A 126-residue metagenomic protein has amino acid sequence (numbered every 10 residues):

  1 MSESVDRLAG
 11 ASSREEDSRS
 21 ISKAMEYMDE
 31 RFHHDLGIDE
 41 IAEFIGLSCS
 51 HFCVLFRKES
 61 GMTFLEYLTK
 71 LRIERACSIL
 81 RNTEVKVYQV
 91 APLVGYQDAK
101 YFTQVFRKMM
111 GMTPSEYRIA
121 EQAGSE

Functional and structural regions predicted by a protein language model:
M1-S12, E16-R19, C49-C53: An amphipathic alpha-helical interaction segment
M25-E26, E30, D35-D39, K58-T103 (+1 more regions): Terminal helix-turn-helix DNA-binding modules in bacterial transcription factors
F44, L93-V94, M109: Residues within the alpha-helical elements of helix-turn-helix
S50, A99-K100, S115: Key DNA-contact positions within bacterial/archaeal DNA-binding proteins
R107-Y117, E121-A123: In a subset of proteins, long, contiguous C-terminal domains/tails are tracked
